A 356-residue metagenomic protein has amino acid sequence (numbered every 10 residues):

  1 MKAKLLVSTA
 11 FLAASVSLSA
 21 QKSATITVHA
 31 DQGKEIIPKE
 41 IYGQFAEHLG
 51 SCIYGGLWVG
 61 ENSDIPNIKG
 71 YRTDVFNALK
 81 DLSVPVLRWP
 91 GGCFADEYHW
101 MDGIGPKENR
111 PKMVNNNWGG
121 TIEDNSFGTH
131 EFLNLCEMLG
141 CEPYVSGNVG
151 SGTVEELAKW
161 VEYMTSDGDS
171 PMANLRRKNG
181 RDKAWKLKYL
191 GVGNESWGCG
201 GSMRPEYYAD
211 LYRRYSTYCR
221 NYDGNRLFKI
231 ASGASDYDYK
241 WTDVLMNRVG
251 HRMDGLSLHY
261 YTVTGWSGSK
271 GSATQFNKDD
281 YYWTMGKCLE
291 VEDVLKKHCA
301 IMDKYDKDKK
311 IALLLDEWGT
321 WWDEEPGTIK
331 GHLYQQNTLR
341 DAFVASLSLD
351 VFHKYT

Functional and structural regions predicted by a protein language model:
M1-S23: Bacterial Sec-dependent N-terminal signal peptides
A20-G255, V291-E292, K296-E324, I329-T356: Non-catalytic accessory regions flanking glycosidase/transglycosidase catalytic cores in CAZymes
L258-H259: Flexible glycine/proline-rich, aromatic-decorated loop/lid segments
T262-Y282, T328-I329: Active-site His/acidic residue clusters
G286-K287: Beta-strand-rich domain onsets/edges
